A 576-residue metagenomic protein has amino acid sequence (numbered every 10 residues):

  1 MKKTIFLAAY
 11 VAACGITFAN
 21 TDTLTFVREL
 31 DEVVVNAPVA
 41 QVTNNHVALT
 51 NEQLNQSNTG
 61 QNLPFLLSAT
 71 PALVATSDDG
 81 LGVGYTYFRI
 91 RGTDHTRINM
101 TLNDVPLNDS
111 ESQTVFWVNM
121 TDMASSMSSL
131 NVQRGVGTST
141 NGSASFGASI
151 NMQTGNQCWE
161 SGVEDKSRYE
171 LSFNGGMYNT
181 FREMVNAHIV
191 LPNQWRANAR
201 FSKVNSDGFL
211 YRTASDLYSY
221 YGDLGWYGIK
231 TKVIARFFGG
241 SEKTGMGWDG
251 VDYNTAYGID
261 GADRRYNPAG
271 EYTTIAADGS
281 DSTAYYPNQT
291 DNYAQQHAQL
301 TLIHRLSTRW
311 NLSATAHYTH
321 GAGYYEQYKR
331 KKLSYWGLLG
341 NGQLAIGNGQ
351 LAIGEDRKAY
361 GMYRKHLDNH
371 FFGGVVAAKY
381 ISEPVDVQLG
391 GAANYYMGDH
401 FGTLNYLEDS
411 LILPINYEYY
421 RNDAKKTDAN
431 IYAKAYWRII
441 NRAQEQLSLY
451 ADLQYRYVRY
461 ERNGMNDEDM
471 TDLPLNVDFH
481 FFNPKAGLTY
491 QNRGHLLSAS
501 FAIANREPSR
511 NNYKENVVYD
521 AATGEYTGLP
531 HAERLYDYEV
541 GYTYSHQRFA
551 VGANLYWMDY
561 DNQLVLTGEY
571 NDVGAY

Functional and structural regions predicted by a protein language model:
N20-Q56, H95, N554: Short, acidic, small-residue-rich periplasmic hinge/interaction motif at the N-terminus of Gram-negative outer-membrane
P64-P106, S128: Extracytoplasmic beta-strand/coil segments of soluble accessory domains associated with Gram-negative outer-membrane
P106-R134, T255: Short acidic/polar hinge/loop motifs at secondary-structure boundaries that mediate gating or recognition
T121-E170, R182: A beta-strand signature from Gram-negative outer-membrane beta-barrel systems, especially the internal plug domain
G175-N205, L210-G247, Y293, A298-R309: Transmembrane beta-barrel wall of Gram-negative outer-membrane proteins
G225, K232-Q299, E326-G361: Acidic/polar loop-and-plug regions of large Gram-negative outer-membrane beta-barrel proteins
Y293-D467, D478-F481, G487-Q491, S545 (+1 more regions): Face-selective signature of the C-terminal outer-membrane beta-barrel domain
Y457-N466, N476, Y490-Y538, L555-Y576: Surface-exposed extracellular loop regions of Gram-negative outer-membrane beta-barrel proteins, predominantly
